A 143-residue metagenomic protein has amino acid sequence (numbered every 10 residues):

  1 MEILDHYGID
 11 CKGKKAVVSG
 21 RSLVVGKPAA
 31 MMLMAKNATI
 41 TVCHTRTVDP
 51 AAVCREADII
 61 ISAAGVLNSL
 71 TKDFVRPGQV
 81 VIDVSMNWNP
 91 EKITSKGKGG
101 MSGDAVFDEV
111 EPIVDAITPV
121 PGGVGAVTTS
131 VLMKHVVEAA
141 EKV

Functional and structural regions predicted by a protein language model:
M1-V80, V84, K98-G99, A105-D108: Glycine-rich phosphate/diphosphate-binding loop of Rossmann-like nucleotide-binding domains
P77, I82-V143: Rossmann-fold NAD(P)-binding glycine/threonine-rich loop
